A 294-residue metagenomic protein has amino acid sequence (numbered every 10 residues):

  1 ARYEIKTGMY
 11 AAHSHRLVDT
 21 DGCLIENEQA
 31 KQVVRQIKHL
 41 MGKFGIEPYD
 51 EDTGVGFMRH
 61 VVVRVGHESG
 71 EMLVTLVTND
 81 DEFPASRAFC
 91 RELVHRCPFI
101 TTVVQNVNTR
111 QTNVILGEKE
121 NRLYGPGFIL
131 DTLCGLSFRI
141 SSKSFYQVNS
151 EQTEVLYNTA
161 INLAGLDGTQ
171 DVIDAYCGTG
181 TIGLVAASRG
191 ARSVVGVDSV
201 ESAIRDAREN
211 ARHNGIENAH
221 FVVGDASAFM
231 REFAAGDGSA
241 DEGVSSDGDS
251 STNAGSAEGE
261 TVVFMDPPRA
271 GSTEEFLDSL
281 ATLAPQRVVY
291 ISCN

Functional and structural regions predicted by a protein language model:
A1, Q36, L40-K43, H60 (+2 more regions): Peripheral terminal and linker regions in Fe-S/redox and tRNA-modifying enzymes
A1-P48, E68, F83: Extended interfacial segments that mediate partner engagement and assembly in macromolecular machines
E4, M58, Y124-P126: Short beta-strand-initiation
G8-A11, T75-V77, A207: Short, acidic/hydrophobic/Gly-rich beta-strand patch recurrent on exposed beta strands that often constitutes part
V55-E68: Short edge beta-strands and adjacent turn/loop segments
V63, G70-N79, S137-S141: Short, aliphatic-rich beta-strand segments
A85-H95, F99-C293: Rossmann-like S-adenosyl-L-methionine
